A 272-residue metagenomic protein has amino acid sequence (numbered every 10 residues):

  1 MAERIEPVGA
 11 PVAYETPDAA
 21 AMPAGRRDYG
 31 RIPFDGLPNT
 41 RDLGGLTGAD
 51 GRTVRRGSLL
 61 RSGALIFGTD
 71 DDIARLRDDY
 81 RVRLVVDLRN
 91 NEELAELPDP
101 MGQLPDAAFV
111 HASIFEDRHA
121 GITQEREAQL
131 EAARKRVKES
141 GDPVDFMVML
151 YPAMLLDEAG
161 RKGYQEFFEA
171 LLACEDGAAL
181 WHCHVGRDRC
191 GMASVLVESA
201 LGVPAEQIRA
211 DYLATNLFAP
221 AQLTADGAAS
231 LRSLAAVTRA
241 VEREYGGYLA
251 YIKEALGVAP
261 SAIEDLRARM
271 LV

Functional and structural regions predicted by a protein language model:
M1-L180, M192-V272: Cys-dependent protein tyrosine phosphatase-like superfamily
V185, R189-C190: Ser/Thr-glycine-rich phosphate-binding loops at phosphate-binding pockets of nucleotides, nucleotide cofactors
